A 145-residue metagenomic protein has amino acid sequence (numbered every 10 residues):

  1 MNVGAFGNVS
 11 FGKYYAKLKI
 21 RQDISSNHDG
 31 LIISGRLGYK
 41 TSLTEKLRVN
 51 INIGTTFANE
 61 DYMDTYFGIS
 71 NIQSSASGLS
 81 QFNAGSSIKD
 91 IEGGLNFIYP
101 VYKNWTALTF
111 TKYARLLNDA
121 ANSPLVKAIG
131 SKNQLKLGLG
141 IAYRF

Functional and structural regions predicted by a protein language model:
M1-N27: Internal, conserved structured core segments that host functional sites
N2-G12, I32-L43, L135-A142: Feature captures outer-membrane beta-barrel proteins of Gram-negative bacteria and organelles
F6, Y15-K19, R48-N52, T106-F110 (+1 more regions): Residue-level detector of the transmembrane beta-barrel scaffold of outer-membrane proteins
I24-A121, L125-A128, F145: Outer-membrane beta-barrel transmembrane domain signature
I129-N133: Short, contiguous, pocket-lining structural segments that sit at or immediately flank catalytic/ligand-binding sites
